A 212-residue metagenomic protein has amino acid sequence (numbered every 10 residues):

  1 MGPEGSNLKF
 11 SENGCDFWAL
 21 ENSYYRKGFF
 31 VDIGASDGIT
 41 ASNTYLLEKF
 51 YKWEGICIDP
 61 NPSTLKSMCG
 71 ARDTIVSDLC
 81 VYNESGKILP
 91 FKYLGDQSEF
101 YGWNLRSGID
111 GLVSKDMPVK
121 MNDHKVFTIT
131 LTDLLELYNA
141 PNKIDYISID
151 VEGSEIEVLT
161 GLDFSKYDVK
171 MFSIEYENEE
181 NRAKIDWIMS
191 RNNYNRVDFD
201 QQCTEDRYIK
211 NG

Functional and structural regions predicted by a protein language model:
M1-G212: Phosphate/nucleotide-binding beta-alpha loop and adjacent structural elements of enzyme active sites
